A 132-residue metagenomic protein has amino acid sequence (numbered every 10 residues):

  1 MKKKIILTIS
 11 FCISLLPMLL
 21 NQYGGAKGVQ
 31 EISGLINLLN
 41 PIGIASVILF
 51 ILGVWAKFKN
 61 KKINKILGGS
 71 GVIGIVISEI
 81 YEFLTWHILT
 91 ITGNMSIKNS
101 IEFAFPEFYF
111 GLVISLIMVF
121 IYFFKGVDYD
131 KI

Functional and structural regions predicted by a protein language model:
M1, Y129-I132: Low-complexity, intrinsically disordered extramembrane tails and loops of integral membrane proteins
M1-S33, L39-S46: N-terminal signal-anchor transmembrane alpha-helix
L7-S10, G93-Y129: Alpha-helical membrane-associated segments of multi-pass integral membrane proteins
I9-L20, G74-Y81, L112: Alpha-helical transmembrane segments of multi-pass integral membrane proteins
M18, G53, Y122-K125: Membrane-embedded alpha-helices of multi-pass membrane proteins, especially ion channels and transporters
G24-L39, S78-F110: Interfacial non-cytosolic loop connecting adjacent transmembrane helices
N40-L52, L112-L116: Hydrophobic alpha-helical transmembrane segments
G53-W86: Loop-to-transmembrane helix junctions at the membrane interface
